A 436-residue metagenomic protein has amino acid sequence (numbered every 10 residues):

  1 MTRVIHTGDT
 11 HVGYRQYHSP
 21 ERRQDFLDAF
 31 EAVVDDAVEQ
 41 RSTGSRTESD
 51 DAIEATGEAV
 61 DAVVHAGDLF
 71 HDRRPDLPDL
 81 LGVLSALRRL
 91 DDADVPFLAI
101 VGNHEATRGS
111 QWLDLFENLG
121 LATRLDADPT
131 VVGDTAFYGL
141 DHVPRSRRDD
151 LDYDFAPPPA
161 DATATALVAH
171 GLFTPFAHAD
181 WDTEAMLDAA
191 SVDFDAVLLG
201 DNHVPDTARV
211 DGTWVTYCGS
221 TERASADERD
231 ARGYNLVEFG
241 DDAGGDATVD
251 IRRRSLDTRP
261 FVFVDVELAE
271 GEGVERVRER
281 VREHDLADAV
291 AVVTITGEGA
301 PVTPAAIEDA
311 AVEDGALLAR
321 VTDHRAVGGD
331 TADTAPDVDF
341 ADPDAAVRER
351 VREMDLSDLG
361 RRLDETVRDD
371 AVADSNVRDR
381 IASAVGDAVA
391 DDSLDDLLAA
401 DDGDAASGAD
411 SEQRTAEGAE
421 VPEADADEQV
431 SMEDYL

Functional and structural regions predicted by a protein language model:
M1-G82, A400, E417: N-terminal active-site segment of His-dependent metallophosphoesterases
H18, T43-D51, A62, R73-T216 (+1 more regions): His/Asp/Glu-rich metal-coordinating catalytic cores of metallo-dependent phosphodiesterases/hydrolases acting on
H18-E21, H71, G139-D141, T258-E272: Acidic/glycine-enriched edge-of-secondary-structure segments
E31-Q40, I53-E58, D154-P157, G271-H284: A short, well-ordered alpha-helical element
R41, A59, D193, A287-A289 (+1 more regions): Short loop/turn motifs at secondary-structure junctions
G200, T207-L286: A conserved active-site cap/scaffold subdomain adjacent to cofactor or substrate pockets
R252-L436: Accessory, non-catalytic peripheral segments of nucleic-acid enzymes
